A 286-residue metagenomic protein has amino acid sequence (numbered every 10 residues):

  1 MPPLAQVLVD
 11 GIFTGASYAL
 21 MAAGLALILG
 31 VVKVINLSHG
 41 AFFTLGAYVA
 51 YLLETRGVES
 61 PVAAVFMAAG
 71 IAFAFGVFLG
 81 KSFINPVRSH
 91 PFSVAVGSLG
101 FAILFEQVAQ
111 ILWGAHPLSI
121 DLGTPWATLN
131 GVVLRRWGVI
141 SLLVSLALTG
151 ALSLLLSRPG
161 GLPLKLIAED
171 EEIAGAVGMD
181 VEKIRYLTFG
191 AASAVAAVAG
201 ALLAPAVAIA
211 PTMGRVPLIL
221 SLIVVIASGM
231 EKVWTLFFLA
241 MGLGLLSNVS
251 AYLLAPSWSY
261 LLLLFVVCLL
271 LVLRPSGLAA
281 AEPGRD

Functional and structural regions predicted by a protein language model:
M1-L20, V49, V58-V65, H90-A95 (+4 more regions): Membrane-interfacial amphipathic/re-entrant helices at transmembrane-helix boundaries
P2-S17, L155-G161, T188-E231, A251-L261: Inter-helical junctions in multi-pass inner-membrane proteins, predominant in energy-converting antiporter-like
V9, V31-F78: Membrane-embedded helix boundary and interhelical linker motif in transport proteins
T14, V133-I209, V233-F238: Helix-loop-helix "hairpin" substructures at the membrane interface of multi-pass membrane proteins
A16, L25-A47, S89-V94, P163 (+5 more regions): Short, non-helical or kinked segments that cap or interrupt transmembrane helices
L25, V58-F101, V108, L239-L243 (+1 more regions): Alpha-helical transmembrane segments within multi-pass membrane transporters and channels
S82, P86-S157, I184-L187, E282-D286: Transmembrane helix-bundle core of multi-pass membrane transporters and related energy-transducing complexes
S89, L112, A151, E169-K183 (+1 more regions): Cytosolic-side transmembrane-helix boundaries in multi-pass membrane proteins
